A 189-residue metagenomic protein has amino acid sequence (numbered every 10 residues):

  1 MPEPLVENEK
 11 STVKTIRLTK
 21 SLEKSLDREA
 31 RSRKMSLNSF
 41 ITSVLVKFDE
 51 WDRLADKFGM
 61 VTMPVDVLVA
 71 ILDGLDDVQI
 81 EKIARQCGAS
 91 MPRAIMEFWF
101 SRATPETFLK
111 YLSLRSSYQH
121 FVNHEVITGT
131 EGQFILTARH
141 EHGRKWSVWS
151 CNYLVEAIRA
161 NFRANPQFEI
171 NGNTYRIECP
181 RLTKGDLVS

Functional and structural regions predicted by a protein language model:
M1-K20, D27-R31: Short Lys/Arg-rich basic patches
S25, M35-G59: Short, basic amphipathic alpha-helical segments that act as recognition/interaction helices in nucleic-acid-binding
T42, L109, S113, C151-R159: Generic solvent-exposed, charged/amphipathic alpha-helical segments that serve as macromolecular interface scaffolds
V65-L136: An N-terminal amphipathic alpha-helical segment
E125-N171: Short, hydrophobic/π-rich interface segment
T128, N165-S189: Short terminal or interdomain "cap/linker" segment that borders an active site or interface and mediates
